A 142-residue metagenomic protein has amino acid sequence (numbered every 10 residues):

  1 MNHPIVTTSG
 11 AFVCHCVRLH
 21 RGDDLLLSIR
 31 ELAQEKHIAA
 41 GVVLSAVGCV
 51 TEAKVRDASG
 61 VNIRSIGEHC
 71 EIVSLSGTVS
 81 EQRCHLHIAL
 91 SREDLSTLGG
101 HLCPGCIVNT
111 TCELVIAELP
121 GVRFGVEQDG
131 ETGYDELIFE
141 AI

Functional and structural regions predicted by a protein language model:
M1-H85, L90-I142: N-terminal intrinsically disordered, cationic/polar leader segments that include organellar targeting peptides
